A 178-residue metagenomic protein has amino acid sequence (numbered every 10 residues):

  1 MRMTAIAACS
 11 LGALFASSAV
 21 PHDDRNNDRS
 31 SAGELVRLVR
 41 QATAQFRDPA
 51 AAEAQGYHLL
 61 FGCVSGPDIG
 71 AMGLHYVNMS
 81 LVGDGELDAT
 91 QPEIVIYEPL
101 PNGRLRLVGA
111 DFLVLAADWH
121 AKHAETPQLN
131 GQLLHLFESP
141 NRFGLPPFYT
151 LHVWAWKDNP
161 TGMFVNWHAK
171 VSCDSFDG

Functional and structural regions predicted by a protein language model:
M1-A5: Positively charged n-region of N-terminal signal peptides that target proteins for export
I6-L14: Bacterial N-terminal signal peptides
A16-P21: Boundary at the C-terminal end of the N-terminal hydrophobic targeting segment
H22-G178: Primary mode marks residue(s) on the alpha4-beta5-alpha5 output face of response regulator receiver
